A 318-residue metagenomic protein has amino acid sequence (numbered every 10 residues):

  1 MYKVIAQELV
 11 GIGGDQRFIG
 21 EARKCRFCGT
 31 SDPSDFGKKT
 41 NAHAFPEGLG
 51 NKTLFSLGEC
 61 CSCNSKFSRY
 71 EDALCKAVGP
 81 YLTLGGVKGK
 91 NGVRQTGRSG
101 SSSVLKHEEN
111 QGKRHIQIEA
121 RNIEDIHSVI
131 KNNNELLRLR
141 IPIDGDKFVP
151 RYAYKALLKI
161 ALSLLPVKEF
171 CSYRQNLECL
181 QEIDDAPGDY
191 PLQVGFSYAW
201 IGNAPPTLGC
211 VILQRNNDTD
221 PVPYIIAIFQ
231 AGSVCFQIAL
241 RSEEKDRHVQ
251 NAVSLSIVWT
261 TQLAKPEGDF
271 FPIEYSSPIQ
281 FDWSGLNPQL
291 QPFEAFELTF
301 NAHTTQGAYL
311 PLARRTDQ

Functional and structural regions predicted by a protein language model:
M1-G13, K39-E47: Short Cys/His-rich Zn2+-coordinating modules
V10-A22, L49-L54: Short, flexible, mixed-charge glycine/proline-rich loop motifs that serve as phosphate/nucleic-acid-contacting
A22-C25, K38, L57: Residues immediately within or flanking Cys/His clusters that coordinate Zn2+ in small zinc-binding modules
C25-C28, C60-C63: Short cysteine-rich clusters marking metal-coordination/redox-active sites
D32-L54: Histidine-centered nuclease catalytic patch
L57-E59, S68-R69: Chitinase-like catalytic core of GlcNAc-active glycosidases
N64-K159: Internal, well-ordered alpha/beta segment that forms a basic, Gly-enriched binding/recognition surface
G145-Q318: Charge-dense, low-complexity intrinsically disordered regions
